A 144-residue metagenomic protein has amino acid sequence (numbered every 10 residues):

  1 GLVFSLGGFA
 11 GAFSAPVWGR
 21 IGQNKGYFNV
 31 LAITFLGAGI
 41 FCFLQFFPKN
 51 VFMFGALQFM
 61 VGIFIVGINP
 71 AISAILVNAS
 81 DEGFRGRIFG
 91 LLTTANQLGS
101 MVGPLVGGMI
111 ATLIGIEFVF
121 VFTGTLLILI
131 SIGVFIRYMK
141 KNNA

Functional and structural regions predicted by a protein language model:
G1-G7: Loop-to-transmembrane helix entry
G8-P16, S100-M101: Residue-level signature of mid-helix packing/kink "hotspots" within the transmembrane helices of 12-pass Major
F13-G26, A111: Helix-to-loop junctions at the C-terminal end of transmembrane segments in multipass secondary transporters
N29-L44, G124: Structural signature of the two symmetry-related core transmembrane helices
F41, F52-M60: Paired small-residue
G67-S80: Intracellular juxtamembrane helix-capping segments at the cytosolic ends of symmetry-related transmembrane helices
A111-L127: A membrane-interface helix-boundary motif in multi-pass transporters
T123-A144: Multi-pass alpha-helical transporter architecture, strongest for 12-TM Major Facilitator/SLC carriers used
